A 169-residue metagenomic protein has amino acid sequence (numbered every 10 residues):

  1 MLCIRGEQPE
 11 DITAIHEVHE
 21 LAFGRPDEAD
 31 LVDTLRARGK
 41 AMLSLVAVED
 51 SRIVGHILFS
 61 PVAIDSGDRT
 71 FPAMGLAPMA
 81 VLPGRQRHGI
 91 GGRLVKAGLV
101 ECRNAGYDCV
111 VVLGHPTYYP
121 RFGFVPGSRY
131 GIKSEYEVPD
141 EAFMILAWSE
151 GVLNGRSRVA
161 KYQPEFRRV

Functional and structural regions predicted by a protein language model:
M1-L31, R38-V54, A73-G75, E150-V169: Short amphipathic alpha-helix that is part of the acyltransferase structural core
V32-R36, G131-K133: Short, solvent-exposed loop/turn elements at beta->coil junctions and helix N-caps that rim active or binding pockets
M42, E141-M144: Short hydrophobic/aromatic beta-strand or adjacent loop that forms the aromatic wall/cage of a ligand/substrate-binding
S60, L94, G98, P126-Y130: Short acidic (Asp/Glu) patches
A63-G75, Q86: A conserved beta-turn-beta hairpin within the catalytic core of GNAT-like acetyltransferases that forms part
L76, V81, R87-V100, V111-V112: Conserved acetyl-CoA-binding loop-helix of GNAT-fold acetyltransferases
N104-D108, L113-P139: Conserved active-site alpha-helix within GNAT-family acetyltransferase domains
